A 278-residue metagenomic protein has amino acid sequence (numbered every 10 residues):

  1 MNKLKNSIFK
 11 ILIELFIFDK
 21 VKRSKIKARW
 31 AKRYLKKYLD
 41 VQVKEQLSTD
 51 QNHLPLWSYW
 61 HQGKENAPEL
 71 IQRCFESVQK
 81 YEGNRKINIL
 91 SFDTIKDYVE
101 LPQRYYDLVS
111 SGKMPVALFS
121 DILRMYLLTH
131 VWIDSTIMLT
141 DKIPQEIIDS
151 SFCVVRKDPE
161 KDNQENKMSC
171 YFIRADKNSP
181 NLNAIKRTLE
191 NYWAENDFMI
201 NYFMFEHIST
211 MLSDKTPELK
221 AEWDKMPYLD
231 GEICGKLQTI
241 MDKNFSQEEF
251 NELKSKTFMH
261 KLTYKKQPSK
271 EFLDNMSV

Functional and structural regions predicted by a protein language model:
M1-S120, I137-V278: Glycosyltransferase-associated regions of secretory-pathway enzymes, highlighting luminal stem/catalytic domains
F119-H130: Solvent-exposed aromatic/hydrophobic patches embedded in short alpha-helical segments
L128-M138: Short beta-strand-to-loop acidic/aromatic patch adjacent to the donor-nucleotide binding site
